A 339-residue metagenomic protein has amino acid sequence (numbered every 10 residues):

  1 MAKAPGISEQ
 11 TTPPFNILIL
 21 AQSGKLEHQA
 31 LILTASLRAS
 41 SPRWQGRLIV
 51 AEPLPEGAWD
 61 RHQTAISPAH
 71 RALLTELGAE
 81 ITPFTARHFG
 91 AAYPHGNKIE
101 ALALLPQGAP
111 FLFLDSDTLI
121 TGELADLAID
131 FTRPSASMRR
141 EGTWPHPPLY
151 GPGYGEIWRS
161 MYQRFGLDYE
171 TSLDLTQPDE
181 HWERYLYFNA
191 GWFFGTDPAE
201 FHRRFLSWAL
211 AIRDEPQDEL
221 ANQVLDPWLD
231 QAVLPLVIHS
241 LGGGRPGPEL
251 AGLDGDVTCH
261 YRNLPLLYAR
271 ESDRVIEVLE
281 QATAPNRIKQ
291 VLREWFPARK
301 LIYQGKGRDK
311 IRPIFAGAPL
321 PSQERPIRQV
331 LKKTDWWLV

Functional and structural regions predicted by a protein language model:
M1-V339: Glycosyltransferase catalytic domains, chiefly GT-A lineage
